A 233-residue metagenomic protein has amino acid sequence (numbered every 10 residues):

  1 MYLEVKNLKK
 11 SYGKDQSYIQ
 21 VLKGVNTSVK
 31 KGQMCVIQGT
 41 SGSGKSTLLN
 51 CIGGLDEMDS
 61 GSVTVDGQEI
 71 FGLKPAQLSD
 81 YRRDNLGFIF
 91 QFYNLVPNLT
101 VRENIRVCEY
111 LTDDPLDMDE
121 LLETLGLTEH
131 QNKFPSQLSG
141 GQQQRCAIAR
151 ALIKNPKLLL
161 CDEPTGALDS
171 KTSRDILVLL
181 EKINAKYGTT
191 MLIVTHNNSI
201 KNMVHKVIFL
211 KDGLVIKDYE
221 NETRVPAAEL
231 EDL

Functional and structural regions predicted by a protein language model:
Y2-L3, L8-M203, F209-L210, V215: ABC family nucleotide-binding domain
L214-L233: Conserved beta-strand-loop-alpha-helix hinge in the C-terminal portion of ABC ATPase nucleotide-binding domains
